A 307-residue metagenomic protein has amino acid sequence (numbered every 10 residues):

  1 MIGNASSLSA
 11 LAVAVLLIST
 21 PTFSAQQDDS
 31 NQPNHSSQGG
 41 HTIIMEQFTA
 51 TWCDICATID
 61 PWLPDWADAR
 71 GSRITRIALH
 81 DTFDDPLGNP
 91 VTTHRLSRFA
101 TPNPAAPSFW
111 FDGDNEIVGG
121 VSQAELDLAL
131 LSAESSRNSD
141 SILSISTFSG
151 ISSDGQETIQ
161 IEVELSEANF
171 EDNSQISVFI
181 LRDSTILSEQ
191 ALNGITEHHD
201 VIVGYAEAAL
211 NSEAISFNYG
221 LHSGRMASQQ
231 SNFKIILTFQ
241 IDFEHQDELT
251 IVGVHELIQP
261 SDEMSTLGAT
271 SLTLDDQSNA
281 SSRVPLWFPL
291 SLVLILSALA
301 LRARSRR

Functional and structural regions predicted by a protein language model:
M1-N31, A280-R307: Secretory targeting signatures
D29-N31, D60-L63, V91-L96: Alpha-helical scaffolding within the catalytic cores of extracellular/periplasmic polymer-degrading hydrolases
P33-L79: Local sequence-structure signature of Cys/Sec-based thiol-disulfide redox active-site neighborhoods
S36-S37, R70-G71, T101-P104, F170-E171: Extracellular/periplasmic catalytic domains that process cell-envelope and extracellular macromolecules
A50-I55, D81-P86, N115-V118: Solvent-exposed loop/turn segments at secondary-structure junctions within structured extracellular/periplasmic domains
G71-T93: Thiol-based oxidoreductase modules, predominantly thioredoxin-like and allied folds used for disulfide exchange
P90-T101, S108, L126-S135, S139-R307: Short, conserved sequence motifs used for protein processing/export or organelle targeting and for catalysis
S97-A105, N115-V121: Thiol/disulfide oxidoreductase modules built on the thioredoxin-like
